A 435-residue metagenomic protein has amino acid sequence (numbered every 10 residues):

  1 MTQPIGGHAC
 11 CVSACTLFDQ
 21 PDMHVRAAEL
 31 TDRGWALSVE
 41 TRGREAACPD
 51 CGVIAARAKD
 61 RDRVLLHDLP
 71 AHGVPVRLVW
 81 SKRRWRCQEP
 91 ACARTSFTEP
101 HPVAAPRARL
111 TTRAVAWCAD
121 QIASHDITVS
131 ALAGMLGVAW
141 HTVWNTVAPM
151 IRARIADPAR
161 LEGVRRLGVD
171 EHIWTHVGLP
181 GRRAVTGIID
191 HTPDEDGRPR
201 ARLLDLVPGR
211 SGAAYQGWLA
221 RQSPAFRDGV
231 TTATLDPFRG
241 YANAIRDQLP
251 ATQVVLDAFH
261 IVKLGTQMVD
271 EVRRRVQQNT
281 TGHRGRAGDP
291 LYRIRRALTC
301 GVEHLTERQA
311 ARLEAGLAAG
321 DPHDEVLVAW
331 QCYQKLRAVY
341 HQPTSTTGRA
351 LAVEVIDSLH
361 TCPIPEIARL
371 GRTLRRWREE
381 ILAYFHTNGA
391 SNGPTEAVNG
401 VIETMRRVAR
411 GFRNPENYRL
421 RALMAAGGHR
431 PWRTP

Functional and structural regions predicted by a protein language model:
M1-R94: Short, conserved DNA-binding cores of transcription-related domains
P4-A9, P100-A108, R198-A213: Glycine-rich phosphate-binding "P-loop"
T41, E45, D50, A56 (+6 more regions): Acidic/histidine-rich catalytic cores and adjacent linkers of DNA breakage/strand-transfer/modification proteins
G52-A56, R63-L167, E171-L179, D228 (+2 more regions): Short, positively charged, Gly/Tyr-enriched micro-motifs that form contact patches at catalytic or ligand/partner
A56, T142-T232, R239-A244: RNase H-like nuclease fold core
L132, G168, T234, V254-D257: A structural signal for short, well-ordered beta-strand segments and their strand-loop junctions that often border
R182-T186, T266-Q278: Short, surface-exposed amphipathic charged segments that create phosphate/polyanion-binding patches used for binding
